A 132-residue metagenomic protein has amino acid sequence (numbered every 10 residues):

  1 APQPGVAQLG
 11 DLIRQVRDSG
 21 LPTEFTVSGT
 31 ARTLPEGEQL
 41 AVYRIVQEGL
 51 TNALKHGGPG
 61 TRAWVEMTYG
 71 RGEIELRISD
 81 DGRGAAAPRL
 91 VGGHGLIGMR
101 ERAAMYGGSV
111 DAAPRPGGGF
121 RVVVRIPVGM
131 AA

Functional and structural regions predicted by a protein language model:
A1-A132: Glycine-rich ATP/GTP-binding catalytic cores of kinases/NTPases
